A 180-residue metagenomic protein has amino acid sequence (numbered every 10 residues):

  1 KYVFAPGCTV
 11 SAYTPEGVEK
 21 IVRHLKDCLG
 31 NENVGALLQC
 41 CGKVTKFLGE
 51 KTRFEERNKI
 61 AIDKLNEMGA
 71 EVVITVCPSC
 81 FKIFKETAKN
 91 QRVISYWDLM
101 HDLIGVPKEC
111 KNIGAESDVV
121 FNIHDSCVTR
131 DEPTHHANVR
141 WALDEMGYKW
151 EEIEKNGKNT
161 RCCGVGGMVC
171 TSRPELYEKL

Functional and structural regions predicted by a protein language model:
K1-L180: Iron-sulfur cluster-binding electron-transfer modules in prokaryotic oxidoreductases
